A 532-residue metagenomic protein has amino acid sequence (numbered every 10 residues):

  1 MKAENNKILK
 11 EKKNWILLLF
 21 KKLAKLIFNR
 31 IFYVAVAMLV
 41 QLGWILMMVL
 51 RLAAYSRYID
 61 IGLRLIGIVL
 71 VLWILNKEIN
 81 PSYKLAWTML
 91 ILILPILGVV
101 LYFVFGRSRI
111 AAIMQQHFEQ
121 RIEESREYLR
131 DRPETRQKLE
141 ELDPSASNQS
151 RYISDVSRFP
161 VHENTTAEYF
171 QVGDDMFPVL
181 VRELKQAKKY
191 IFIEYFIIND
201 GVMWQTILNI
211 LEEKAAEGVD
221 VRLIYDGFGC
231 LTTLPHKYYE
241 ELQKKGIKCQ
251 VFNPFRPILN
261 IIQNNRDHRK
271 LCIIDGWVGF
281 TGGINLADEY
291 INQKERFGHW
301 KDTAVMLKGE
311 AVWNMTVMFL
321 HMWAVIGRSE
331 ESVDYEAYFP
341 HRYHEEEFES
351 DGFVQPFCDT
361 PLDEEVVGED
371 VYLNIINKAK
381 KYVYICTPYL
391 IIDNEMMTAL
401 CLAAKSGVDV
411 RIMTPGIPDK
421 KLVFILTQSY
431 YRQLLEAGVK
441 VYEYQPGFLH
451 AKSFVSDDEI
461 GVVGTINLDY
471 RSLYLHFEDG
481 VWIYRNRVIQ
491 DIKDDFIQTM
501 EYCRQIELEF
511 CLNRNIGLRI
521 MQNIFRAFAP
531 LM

Functional and structural regions predicted by a protein language model:
M1-D370, N374, K378, P418 (+6 more regions): N-terminal localization/anchoring segments of enzymes in phospholipid and broader phosphate metabolism
F196, Y389, V423: Glycine- and other small-residue-rich loops at beta-strand/loop junctions that grip anionic moieties
A379, Y389-V410, P415, K420: Helical hairpin unit composed of two closely spaced alpha helices linked by a short loop
C386-T387, T414, Y444, V463-G464: Thr-Gly-centered strand-to-loop micro-motif
T398, F424-Q428: Short glycine/threonine-rich loop-to-helix capping motif typified by GTGT followed within a few residues by an Asp-Pro
K440: Surface segments flanking catalytic/ligand-binding clefts of nucleic-acid enzymes
K452: Catalytic-core elements of nucleic-acid end-processing and repair enzymes
